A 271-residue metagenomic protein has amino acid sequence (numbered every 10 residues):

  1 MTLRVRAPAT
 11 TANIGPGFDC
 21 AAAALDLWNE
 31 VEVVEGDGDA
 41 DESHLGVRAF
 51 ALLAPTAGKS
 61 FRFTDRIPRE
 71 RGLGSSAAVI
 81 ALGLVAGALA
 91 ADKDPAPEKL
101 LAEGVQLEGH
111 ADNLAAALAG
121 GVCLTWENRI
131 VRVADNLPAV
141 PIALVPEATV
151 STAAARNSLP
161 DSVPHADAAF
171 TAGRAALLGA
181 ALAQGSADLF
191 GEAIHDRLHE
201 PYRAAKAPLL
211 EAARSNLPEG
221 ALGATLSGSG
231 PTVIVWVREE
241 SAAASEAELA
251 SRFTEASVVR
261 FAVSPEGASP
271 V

Functional and structural regions predicted by a protein language model:
M1-R71, L89-E98, V263-V271: ATP-binding N-lobe of GHMP and related small-molecule kinases
R6-P8, A117-A119, W126, A143-E147 (+1 more regions): Short beta-strand segments
E35, P146, V235-E239: Short beta-strand-to-loop capping motifs
L73-P97, L118-G120: DPxDG-like acidic metal-binding loop motif
P95-A139, P208-E211, L217, A224-T225: Alpha/beta catalytic cores of group-transfer enzymes, especially the acyltransferase/condensing modules of polyketide
P138-G220: Acyltransferase
L182-V271: Glycine-rich, charge-dense phosphate/pyrophosphate-binding loop(s) and the adjacent flexible "lid"/catalytic subdomain
